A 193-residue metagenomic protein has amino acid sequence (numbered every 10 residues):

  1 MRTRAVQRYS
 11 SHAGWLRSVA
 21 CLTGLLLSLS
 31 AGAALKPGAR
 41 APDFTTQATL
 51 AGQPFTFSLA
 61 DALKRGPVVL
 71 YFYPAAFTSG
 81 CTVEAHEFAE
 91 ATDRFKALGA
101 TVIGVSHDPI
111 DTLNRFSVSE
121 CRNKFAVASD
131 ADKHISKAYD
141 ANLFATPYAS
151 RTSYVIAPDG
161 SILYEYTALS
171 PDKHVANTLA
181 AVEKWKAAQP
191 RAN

Functional and structural regions predicted by a protein language model:
R2-A20: Bacterial N-terminal signal peptides that target proteins for export
S28-S30: N-terminal signal peptide c-region/cleavage motif recognized by signal peptidases
G32-R40: Cleaved targeting-peptide boundary
P42, P67, S150-T152: Short loop/turn microsegments at loop-to-beta-strand junctions
T45-P67: A short beta-strand-turn-helix
L59-H86: Short active-site neighborhood of thiol/selenol oxidoreductases, capturing the structured segment around
T82-C121, K133-I135: Structural microenvironment flanking redox-active thiols in thiol-disulfide oxidoreductases
A149-N193: Thiol-/selenol-based redox modules, centered on thioredoxin-like and closely related oxidoreductase domains
